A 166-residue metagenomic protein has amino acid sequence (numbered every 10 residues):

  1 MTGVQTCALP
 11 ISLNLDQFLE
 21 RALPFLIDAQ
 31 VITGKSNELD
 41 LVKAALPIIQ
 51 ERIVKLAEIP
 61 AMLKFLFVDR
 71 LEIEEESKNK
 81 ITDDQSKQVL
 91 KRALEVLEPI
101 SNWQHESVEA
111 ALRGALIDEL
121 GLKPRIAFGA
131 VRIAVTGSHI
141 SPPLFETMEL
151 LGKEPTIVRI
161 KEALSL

Functional and structural regions predicted by a protein language model:
M1-C7: Single conserved hydrophobic/aromatic residue that forms the stacking wall/gate of nucleotide- or nucleobase-binding
A8-L166: Conserved nucleotide- and phosphate/pyrophosphate-binding catalytic cores in adenylate/nucleotidyl-handling enzymes
